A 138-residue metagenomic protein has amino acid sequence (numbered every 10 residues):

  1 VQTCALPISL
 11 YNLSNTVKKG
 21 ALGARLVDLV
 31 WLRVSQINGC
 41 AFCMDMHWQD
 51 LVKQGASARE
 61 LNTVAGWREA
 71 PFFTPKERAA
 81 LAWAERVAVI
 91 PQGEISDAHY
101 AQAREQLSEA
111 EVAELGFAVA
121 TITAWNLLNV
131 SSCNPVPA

Functional and structural regions predicted by a protein language model:
C4-L6: Short, small-residue-biased leader/transition segments that mark boundaries at the very start of proteins
K19-Q36: Immediate flanking context of iron-sulfur cluster ligation sites
L29-V34, V64-R68, A80-A88, L115-N126: Short alpha-helical scaffolding segments that buttress acidic/His motifs in well-ordered protein cores
M44-L61: Iron-sulfur (Fe-S) cluster-binding segments and ferredoxin-like electron-carrier domains, especially [2Fe-2S]
L61-R104: Mid-chain, well-packed structural core segment of small domains
V64, N129-A138: C-terminal end-helix/capping segment
S108-E109: Transmembrane-helix boundary/entry motifs in multi-pass membrane transporters
